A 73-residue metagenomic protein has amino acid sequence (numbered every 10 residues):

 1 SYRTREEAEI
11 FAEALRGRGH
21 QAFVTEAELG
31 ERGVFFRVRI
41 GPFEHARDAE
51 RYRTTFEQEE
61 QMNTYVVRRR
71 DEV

Functional and structural regions predicted by a protein language model:
R3-V73: Extracytoplasmic
